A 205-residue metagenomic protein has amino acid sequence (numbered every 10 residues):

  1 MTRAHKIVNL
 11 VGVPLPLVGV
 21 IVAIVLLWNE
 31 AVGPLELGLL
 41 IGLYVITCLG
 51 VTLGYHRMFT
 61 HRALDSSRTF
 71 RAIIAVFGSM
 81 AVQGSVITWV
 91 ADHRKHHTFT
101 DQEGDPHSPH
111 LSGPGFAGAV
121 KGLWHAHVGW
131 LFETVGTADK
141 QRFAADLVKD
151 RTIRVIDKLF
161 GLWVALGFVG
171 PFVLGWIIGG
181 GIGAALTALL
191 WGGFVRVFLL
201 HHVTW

Functional and structural regions predicted by a protein language model:
M1-W205: Non-catalytic, topology-defining segments of multipass membrane proteins
